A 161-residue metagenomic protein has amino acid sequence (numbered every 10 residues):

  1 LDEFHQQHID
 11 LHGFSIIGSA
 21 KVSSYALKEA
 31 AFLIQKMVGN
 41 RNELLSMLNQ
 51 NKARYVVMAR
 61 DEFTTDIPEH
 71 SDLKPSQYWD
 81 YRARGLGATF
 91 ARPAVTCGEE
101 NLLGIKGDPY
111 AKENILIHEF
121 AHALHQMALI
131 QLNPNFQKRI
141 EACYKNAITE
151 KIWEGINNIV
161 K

Functional and structural regions predicted by a protein language model:
L1, Q7-H8: Ser/Thr/Asn(+Pro)-rich, low-complexity disordered segments
F4, H12-F14, S23-T149: Acidic/His-rich structured neighborhood in mature extracellular/periplasmic domains
K145-K161: Replace "(M1/M4/M9/M12/WLM)" with "(e.g., M1/M4/M8/M9/M12/M26/WLM)" and add "not limited to" to clarify scope
